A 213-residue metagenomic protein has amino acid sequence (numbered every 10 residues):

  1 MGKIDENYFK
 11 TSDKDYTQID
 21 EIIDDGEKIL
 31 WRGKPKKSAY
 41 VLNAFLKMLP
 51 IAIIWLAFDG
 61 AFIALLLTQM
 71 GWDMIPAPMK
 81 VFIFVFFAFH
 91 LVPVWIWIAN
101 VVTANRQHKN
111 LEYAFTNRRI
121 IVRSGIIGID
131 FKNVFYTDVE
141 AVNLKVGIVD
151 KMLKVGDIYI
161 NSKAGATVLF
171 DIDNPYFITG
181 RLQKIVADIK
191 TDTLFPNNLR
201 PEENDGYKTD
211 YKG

Functional and structural regions predicted by a protein language model:
M1-E27: Short, non-transmembrane cytosolic segments of multipass membrane proteins
G2-D5, M152-G213: A membrane-cytosol interface segment of integral membrane proteins
D20-I22, N105, E112, V149-D150 (+1 more regions): Short secondary-structure boundary/capping segments
K28-P35: Short amphipathic
K37, S124-F177: Non-transmembrane, membrane-adjacent beta-strand/coil modules in membrane-associated proteins and peripheral
A39-K109: Alpha-helical transmembrane spans
I96-N143: Conserved beta-hairpin
